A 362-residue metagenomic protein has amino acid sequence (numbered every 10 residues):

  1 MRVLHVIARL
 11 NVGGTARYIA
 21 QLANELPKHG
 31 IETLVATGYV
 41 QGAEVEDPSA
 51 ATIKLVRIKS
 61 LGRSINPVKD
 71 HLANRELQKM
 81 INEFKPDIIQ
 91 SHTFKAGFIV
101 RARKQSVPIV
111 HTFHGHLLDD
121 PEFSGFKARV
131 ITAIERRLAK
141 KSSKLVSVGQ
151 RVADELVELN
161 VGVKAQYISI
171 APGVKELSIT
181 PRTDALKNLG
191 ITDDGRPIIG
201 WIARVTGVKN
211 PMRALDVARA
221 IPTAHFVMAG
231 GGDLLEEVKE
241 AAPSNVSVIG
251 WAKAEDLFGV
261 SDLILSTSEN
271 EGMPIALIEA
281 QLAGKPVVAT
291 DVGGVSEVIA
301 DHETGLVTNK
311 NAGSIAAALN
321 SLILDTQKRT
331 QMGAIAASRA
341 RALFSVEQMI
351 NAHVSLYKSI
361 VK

Functional and structural regions predicted by a protein language model:
H5-H71, V152-L156, Y167, L234: N-terminal strand-loop element at the rim of the active site of nucleotide-sugar-dependent glycosyltransferases
A16-Q21, P197, W201-A220, D233-E236 (+1 more regions): A conserved mid-protein helix/loop that constitutes part of the nucleotide-sugar donor-binding site
D47, E76, S178-T192, A352: A short helix/loop element that forms part of the nucleotide-sugar donor recognition site in Leloir-type
V56, R136-R182: Donor nucleotide-sugar binding/catalytic pocket of nucleotide-sugar-dependent glycosyltransferases
V238-A252: Nucleotide-activated donor-binding/catalytic signature segment of Leloir-type glycosyltransferases, i.e., the conserved
E269: Aromatic "clamp/platform" in nucleotide-sugar-dependent glycosyltransferases that forms part of the donor/acceptor
P286-A289, I299: Short hydrophobic beta-strand element within catalytic cores of glycosyltransferases and related nucleotide-activated
D301-H302, L306-G313, S321-T326: Conserved acidic donor-binding segment of nucleotide-sugar-dependent glycosyltransferases
